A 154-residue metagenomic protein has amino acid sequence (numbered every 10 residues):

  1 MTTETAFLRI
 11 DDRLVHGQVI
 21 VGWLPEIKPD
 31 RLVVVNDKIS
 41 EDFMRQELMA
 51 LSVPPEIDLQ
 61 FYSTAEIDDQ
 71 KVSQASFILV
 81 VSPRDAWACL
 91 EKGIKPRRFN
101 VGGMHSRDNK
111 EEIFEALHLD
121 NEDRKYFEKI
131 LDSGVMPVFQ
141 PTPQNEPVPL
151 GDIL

Functional and structural regions predicted by a protein language model:
M1-V53: Long, hydrophobic N-terminal alpha-helical segment
E4-L8, D30-V33, D58-Q60, A75-I78 (+2 more regions): Structural motif
L8-D12, E56-I57, F114-L117: Short, flexible loop segments at the rims of nucleotide/cofactor-binding pockets, characterized by
V35-D37, V80-P83, P141-T142: Structural motif
S40-D42, I67-D68, S106-N109: Short gly/pro/ser/thr-enriched loop/turn and capping motifs at secondary-structure boundaries
R45, L51-V72: Long, charge-dense
Y62, E66-G103: Ordered, amphipathic secondary-structure segments that act as subunit-interaction surfaces in large macromolecular
K92, P96-L154: Glycine-rich, aromatic-bearing surface loops/beta-hairpins
